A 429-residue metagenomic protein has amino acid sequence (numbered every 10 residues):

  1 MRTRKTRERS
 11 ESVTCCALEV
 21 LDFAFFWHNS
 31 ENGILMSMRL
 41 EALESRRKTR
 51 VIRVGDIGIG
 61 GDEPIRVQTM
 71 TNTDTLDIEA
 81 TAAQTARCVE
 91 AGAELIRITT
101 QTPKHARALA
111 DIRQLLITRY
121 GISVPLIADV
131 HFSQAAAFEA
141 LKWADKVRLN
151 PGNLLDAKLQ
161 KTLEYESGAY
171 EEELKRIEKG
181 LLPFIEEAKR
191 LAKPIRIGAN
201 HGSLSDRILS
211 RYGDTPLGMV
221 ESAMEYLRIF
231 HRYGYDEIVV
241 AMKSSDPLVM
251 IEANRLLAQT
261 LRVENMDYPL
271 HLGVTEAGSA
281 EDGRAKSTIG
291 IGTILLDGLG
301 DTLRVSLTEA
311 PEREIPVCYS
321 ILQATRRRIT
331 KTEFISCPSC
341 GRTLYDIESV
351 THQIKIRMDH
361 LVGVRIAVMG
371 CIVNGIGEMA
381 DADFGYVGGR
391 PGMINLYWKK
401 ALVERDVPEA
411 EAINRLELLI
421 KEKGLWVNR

Functional and structural regions predicted by a protein language model:
C15-C16: Cysteine-centered motifs
M36-T69, K189: N-terminal amphipathic alpha-helix/helix-capping segment at the start of soluble metabolic enzymes
A42, R119-G121, A144-G180, R207-G218 (+1 more regions): Glycine-rich tight-turn/loop motif centered on a GG-T
E63-A80, I127-S133, I208-G218, A277-G283: Active-site mouth loops of central-metabolism enzymes
V67, D129, I197, V240 (+4 more regions): Conserved, mostly hydrophobic/aromatic
N72, A93-L116, P151-A169, I238-P247: Glycine-rich, proline-tolerant flexible connector loops at the mouths of alpha/beta enzymes
H105-I127, R176-R190, L257-M266, I354: Alpha-helix-loop-beta-strand connector modules within alpha/beta enzyme cores
Y165-I177, I208-L361, R365-V368: Catalytic alpha/beta core domains of metabolic enzymes, predominantly
